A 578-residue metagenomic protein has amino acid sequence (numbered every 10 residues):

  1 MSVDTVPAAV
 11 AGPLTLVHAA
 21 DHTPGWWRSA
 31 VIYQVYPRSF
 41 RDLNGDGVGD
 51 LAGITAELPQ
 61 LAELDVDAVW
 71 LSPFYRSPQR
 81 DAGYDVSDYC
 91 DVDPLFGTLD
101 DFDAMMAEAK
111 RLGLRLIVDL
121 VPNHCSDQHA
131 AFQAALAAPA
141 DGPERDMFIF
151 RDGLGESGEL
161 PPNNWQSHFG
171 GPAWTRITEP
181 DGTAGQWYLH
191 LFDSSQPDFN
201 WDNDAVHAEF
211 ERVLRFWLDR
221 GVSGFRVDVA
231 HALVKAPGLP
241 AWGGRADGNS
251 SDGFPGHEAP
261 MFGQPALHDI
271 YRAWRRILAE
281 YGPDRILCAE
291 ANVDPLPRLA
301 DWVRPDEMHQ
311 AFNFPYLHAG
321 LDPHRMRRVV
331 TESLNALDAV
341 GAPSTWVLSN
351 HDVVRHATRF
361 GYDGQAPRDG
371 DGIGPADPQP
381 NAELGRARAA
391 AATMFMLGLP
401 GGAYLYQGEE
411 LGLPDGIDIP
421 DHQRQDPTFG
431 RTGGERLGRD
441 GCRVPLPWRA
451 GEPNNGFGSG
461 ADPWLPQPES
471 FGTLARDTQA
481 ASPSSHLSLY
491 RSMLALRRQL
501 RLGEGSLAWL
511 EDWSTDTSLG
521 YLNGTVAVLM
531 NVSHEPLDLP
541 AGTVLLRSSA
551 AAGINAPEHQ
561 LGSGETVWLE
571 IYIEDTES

Functional and structural regions predicted by a protein language model:
S2-T543, S549-S578: Active-site and adjacent substrate-binding regions of carbohydrate-active enzymes
